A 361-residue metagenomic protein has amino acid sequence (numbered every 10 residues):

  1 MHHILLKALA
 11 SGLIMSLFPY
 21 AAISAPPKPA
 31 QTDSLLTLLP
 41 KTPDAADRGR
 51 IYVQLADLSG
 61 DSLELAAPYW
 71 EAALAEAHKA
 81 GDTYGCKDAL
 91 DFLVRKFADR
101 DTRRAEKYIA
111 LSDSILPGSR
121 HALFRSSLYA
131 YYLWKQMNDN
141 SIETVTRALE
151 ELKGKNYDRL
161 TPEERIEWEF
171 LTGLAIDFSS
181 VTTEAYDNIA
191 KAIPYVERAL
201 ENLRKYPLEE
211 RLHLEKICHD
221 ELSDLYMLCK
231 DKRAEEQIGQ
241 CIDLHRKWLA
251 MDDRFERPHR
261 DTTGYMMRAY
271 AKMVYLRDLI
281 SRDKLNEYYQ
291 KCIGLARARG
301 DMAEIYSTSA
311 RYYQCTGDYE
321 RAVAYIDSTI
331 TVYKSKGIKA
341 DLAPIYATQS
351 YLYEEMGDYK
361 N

Functional and structural regions predicted by a protein language model:
M1-K7: Positively charged n-region of N-terminal signal peptides that target proteins for export
A8-Y20: Bacterial N-terminal signal peptides
A22-N361: A "functional boundary" signal
